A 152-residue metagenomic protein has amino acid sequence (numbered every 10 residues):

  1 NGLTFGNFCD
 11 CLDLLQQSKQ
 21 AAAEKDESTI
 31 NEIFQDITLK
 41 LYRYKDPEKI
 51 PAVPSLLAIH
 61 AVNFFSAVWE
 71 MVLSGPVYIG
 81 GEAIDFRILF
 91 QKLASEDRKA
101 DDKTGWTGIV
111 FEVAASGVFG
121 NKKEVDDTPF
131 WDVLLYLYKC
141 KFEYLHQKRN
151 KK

Functional and structural regions predicted by a protein language model:
N1-K152: An amphipathic, hydrophobic-aromatic interaction surface with interspersed Lys/Arg that forms lipid/phosphate-bearing
